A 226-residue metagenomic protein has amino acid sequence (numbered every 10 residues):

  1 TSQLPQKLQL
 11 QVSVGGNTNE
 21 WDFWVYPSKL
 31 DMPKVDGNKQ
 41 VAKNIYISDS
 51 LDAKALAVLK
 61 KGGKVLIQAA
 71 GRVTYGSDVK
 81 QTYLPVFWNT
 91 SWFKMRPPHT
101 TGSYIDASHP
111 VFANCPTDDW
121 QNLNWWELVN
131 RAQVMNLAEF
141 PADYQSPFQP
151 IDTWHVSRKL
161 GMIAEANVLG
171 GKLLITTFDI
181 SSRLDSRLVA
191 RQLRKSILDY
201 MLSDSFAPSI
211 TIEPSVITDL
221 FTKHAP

Functional and structural regions predicted by a protein language model:
T1, N19-D22: Exposed aromatic-hydrophobic patches
Q3-G16: Short, aromatic- and glycine-rich surface loops/edge beta-strands on solvent-exposed regions
P5, G71-Y75, S91-L188, S205-P226: Catalytic beta-strand/loop cores that center a nucleophilic Ser/Cys/Thr and support acyl-enzyme chemistry
G15-E20, R183: Short acidic/polar inter-strand loop motif in beta-rich domains
N17, L51, R158-L160: Residues that act as N-cap/strand-start positions at coil-to-secondary-structure junctions
W21, V25-S50, P208: Low-complexity, Pro/Ser/Thr- and charge-rich linker/hinge segments at domain boundaries
Q40-T90, N167-G170, T176, I197-Y200: Short alpha-beta junction capping motif
V189-M201: Short amphipathic C-terminal alpha-helix that caps PH/PH-like domains
